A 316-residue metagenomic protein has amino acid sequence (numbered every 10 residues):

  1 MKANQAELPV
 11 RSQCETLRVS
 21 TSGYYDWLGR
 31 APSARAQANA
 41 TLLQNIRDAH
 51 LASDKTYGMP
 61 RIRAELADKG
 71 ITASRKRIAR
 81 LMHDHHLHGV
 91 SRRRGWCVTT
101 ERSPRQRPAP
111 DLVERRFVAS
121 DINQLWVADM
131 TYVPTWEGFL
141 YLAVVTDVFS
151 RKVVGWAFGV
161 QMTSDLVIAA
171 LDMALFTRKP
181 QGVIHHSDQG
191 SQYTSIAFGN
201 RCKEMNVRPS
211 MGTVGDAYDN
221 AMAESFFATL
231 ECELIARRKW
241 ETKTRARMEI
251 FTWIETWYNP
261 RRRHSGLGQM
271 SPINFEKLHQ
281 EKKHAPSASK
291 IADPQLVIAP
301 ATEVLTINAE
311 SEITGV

Functional and structural regions predicted by a protein language model:
M1-V316: Charged DNA-binding/catalytic regions of mobile-element recombinases
